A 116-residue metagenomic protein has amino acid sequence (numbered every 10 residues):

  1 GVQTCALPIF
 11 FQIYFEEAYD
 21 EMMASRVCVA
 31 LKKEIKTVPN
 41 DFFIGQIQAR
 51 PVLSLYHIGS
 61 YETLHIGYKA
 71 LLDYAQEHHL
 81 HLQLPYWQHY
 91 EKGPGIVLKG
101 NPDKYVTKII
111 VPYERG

Functional and structural regions predicted by a protein language model:
G1-G116: A solvent-exposed interaction/effector surface
